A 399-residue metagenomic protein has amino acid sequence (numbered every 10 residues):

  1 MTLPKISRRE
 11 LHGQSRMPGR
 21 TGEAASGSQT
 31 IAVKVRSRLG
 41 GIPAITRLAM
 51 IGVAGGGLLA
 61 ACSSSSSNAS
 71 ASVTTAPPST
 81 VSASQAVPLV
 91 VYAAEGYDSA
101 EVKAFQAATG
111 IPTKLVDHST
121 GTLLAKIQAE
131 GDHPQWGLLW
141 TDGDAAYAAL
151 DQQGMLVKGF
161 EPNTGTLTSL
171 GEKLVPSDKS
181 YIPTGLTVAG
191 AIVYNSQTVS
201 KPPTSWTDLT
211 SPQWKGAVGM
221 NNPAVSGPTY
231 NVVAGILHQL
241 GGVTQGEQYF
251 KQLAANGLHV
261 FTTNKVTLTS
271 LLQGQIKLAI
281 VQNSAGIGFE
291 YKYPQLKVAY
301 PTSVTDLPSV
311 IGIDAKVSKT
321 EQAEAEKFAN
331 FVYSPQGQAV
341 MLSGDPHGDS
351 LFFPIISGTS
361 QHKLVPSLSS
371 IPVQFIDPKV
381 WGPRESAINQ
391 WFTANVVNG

Functional and structural regions predicted by a protein language model:
C62-S72: Bacterial lipoprotein signal-peptidase II cleavage site
V87-D98, H118-T122, P134-Q275: Extracytoplasmic ligand-binding site segments that recognize negatively charged/polar headgroups
A100-L115: Short alpha-helix C-terminal cap/hinge motif
A145-A149, L272, K277-L296, D345-P346: A ligand-binding cleft/hinge motif common to bilobed small-molecule-binding domains
V188, Q248-L253, K292-V317: Periplasmic-binding protein-like
A191-T198, A234-L237, P308-E321, V340-G344: A bilobed periplasmic-binding-protein/Venus flytrap-type ligand-binding module shared by bacterial periplasmic
D314-F375: Mature extracytoplasmic/periplasmic domains
Q374-G399: Conserved C-terminal helix/tail region of periplasmic/extracytoplasmic solute-binding proteins
